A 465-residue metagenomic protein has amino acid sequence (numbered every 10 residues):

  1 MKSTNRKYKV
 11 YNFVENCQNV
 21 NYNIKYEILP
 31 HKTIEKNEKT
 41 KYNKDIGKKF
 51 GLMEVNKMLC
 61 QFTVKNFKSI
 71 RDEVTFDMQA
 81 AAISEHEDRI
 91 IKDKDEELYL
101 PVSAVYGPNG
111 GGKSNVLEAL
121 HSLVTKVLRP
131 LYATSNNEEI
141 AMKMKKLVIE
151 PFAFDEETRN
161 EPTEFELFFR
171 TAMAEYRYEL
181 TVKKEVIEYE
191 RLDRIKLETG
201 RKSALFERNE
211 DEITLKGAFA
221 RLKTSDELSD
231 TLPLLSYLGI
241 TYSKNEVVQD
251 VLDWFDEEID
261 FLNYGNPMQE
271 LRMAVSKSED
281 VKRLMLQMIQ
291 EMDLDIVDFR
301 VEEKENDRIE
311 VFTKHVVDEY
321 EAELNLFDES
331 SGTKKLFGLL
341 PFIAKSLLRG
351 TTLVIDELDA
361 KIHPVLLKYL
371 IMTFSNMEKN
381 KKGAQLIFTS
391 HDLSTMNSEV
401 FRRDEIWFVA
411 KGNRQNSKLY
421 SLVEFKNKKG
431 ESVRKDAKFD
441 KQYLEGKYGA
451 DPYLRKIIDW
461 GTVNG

Functional and structural regions predicted by a protein language model:
Y11-K32, K39-E54: Short, positively charged and aromatic/hydrophobic N-terminal segments
G47-T125: Pre-Walker A-like glycine/lysine-rich segment at the N-terminus of P-loop NTPase domains
F50-Q61, M372-G465: C-terminal lobe/lid and adjacent interdomain/linker elements of RecA-like ASCE P-loop ATPase modules
V55-K57, K65, N263-D328, Y448 (+3 more regions): Extended helical coiled-coil dimerization/tether regions that scaffold and oligomerize large DNA-maintenance assemblies
L98-L147, L336-F337, F342, T373: Phosphate-binding glycine-rich loops of NTP-binding sites
V102-Y106, R308-A344, L348, T352-V365: Conserved ABC ATPase signature
T158-E175: Conserved amphipathic alpha-helical "coupling/scaffold" segments that transmit conformational changes between domains
E175-V301: Electropositive, glycine-dotted interaction segments that contact anionic polymers or phosphate-rich ligands
